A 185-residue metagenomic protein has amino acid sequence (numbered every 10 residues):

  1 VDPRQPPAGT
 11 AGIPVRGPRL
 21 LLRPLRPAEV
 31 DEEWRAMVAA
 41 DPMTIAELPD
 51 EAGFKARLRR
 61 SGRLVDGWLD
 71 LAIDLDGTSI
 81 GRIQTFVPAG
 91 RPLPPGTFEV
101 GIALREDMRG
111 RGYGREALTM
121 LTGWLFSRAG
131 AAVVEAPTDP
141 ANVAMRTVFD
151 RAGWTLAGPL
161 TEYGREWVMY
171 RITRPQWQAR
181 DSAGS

Functional and structural regions predicted by a protein language model:
V1-M43, D70-S185: Acyl-donor (CoA/ACP) binding surface of acyl/acetyltransferases
A39-R60: Conserved GNAT-fold acetyl-CoA-binding loop/helix
S61-D66: Short loop/turn motifs at secondary-structure junctions and domain boundaries
